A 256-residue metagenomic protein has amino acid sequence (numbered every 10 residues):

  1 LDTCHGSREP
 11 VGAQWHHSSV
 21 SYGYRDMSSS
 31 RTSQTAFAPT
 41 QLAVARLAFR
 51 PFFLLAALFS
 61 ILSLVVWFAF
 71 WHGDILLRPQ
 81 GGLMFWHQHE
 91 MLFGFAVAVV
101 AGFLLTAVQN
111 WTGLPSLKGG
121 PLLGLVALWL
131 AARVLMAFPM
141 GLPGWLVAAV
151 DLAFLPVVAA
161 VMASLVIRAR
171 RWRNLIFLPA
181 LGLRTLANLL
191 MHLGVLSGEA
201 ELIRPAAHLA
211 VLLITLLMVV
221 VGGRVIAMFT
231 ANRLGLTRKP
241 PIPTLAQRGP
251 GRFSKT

Functional and structural regions predicted by a protein language model:
P10, W15-H16, R248: Cationic, low-complexity basic patches in intrinsically disordered or flexible, solvent-exposed regions
H16-T244, R252-T256: Hydrophobic alpha-helical transmembrane segments of multi-pass integral membrane proteins
